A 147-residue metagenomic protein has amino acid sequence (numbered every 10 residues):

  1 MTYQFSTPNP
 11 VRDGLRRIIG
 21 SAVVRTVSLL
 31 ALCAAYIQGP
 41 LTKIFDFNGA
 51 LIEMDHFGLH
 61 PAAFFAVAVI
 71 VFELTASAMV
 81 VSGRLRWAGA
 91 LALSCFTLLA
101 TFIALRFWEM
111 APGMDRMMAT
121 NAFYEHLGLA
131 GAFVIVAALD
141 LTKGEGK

Functional and structural regions predicted by a protein language model:
M1-F45, A63-V71, T75, V81-K147: Extended, low-polarity transmembrane helix blocks
F47-H60: Short juxtamembrane and helix-loop transition motifs at transmembrane-helix boundaries in membrane proteins
